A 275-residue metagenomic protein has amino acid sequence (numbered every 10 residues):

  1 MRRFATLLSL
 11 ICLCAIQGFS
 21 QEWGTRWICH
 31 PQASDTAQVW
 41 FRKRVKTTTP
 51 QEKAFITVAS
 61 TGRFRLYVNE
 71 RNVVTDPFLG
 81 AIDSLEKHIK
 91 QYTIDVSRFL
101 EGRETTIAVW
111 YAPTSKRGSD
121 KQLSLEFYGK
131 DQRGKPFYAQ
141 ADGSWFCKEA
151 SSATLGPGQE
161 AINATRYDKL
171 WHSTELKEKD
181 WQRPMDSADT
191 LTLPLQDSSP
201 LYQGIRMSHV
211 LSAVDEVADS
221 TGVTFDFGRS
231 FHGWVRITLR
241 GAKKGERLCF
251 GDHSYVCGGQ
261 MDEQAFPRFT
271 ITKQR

Functional and structural regions predicted by a protein language model:
M1-E22: Bacterial Sec-dependent N-terminal signal peptides
Q21-R275: Extracellular/oxidizing-compartment recognition motifs
